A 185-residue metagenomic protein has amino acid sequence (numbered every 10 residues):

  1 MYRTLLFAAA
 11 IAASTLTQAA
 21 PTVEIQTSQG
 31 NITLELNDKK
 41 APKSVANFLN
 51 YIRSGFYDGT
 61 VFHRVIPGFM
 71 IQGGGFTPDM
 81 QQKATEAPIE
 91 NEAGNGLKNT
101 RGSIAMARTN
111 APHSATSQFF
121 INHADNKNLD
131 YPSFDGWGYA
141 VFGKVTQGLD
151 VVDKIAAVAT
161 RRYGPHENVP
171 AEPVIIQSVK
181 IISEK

Functional and structural regions predicted by a protein language model:
Y2-A8, L16-K185: Cyclophilin-like peptidyl-prolyl cis-trans isomerases
